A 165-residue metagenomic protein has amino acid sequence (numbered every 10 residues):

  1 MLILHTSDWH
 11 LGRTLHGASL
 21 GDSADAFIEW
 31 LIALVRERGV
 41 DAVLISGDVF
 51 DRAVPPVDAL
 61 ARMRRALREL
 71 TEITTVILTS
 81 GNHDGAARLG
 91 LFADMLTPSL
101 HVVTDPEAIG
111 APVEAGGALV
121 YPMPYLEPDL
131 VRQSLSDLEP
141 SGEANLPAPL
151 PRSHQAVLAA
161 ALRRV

Functional and structural regions predicted by a protein language model:
M1-A66, T71-E72: N-terminal active-site segment of His-dependent metallophosphoesterases
T6-S7, V43-D48, T75-N82, H101-P106: Active-site neighborhood of phospho(di)ester-bond hydrolases with catalytic His/Asp-centered motifs
P55, E69, S80-V165: His/Asp/Glu-rich metal-coordinating catalytic cores of metallo-dependent phosphodiesterases/hydrolases acting on
